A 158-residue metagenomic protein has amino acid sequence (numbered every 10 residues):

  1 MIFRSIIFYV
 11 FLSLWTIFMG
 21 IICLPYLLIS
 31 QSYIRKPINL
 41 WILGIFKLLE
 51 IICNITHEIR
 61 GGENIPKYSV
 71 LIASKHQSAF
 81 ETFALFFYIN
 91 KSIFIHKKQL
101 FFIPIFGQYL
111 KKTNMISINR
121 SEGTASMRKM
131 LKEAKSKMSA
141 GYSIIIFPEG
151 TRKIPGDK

Functional and structural regions predicted by a protein language model:
M1-E58, Q108-Y109: A transmembrane-helix-recognition feature enriched in membrane-embedded lipid enzymes and envelope glyco-/phospholipid
I52, T56-K158: Soluble catalytic domains of membrane acyltransferases
